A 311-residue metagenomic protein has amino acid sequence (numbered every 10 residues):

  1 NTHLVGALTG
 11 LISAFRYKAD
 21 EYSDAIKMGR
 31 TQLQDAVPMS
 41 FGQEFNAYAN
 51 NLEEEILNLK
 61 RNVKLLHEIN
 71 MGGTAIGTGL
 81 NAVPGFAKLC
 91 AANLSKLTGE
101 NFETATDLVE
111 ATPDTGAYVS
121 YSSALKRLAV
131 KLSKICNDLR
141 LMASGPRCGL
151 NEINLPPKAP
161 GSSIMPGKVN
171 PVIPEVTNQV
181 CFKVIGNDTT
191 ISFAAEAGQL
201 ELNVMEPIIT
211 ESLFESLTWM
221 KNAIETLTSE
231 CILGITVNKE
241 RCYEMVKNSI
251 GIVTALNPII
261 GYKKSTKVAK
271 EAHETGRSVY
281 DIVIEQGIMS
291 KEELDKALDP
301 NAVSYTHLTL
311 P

Functional and structural regions predicted by a protein language model:
G6-S13, V37-I191: Internal glycine-rich alpha/beta core junctions
D20-G42, M71, G149, I153-P156 (+3 more regions): Glycine-rich cofactor-pocket loops
K60-T74, A143, E196, E225-E244 (+1 more regions): C-terminal helix-coil-helix/basic helical segment that borders enzyme active sites and/or dimer interfaces and provides
G116, S120, P157-N170, A197-S212 (+2 more regions): Short beta-alpha connecting loops at secondary-structure transitions that line or flank enzyme active sites
I135, T177, M220, G261 (+1 more regions): Hydrophobic, well-ordered secondary-structure elements that form the walls of internal hydrophobic environments
K183-V246: Long, amphipathic alpha-helical stalk/connector segments used for oligomerization, subunit docking, or mechanical
T190, T210, K239-S304: Internal helix-turn-beta structural module
T306-P311: Conserved small/polar residues in nucleotide/adenosyl-binding loops
